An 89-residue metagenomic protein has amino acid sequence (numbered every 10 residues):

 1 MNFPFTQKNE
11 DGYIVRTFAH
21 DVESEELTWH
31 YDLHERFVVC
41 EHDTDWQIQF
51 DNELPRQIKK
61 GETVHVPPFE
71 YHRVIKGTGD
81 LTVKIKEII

Functional and structural regions predicted by a protein language model:
M1-Q7, G12-F18, T82-I89: Double-stranded beta-helix
Y13-L33, H65-P68: Conserved short histidine dyad/triad with adjacent acidic residue
Y31-W46: Short, conserved beta-strand element in jelly-roll/cupin
V39-C40, Q57, I75: Well-ordered beta-strand positions
Q47-Q49, K84: Beta-strand signatures of extracellular beta-sandwich domains
D51-F69: Short acidic-glycine-tyrosine-enriched beta hairpin
P67-I89: Ligand-binding loop in jelly-roll beta-barrel domains
